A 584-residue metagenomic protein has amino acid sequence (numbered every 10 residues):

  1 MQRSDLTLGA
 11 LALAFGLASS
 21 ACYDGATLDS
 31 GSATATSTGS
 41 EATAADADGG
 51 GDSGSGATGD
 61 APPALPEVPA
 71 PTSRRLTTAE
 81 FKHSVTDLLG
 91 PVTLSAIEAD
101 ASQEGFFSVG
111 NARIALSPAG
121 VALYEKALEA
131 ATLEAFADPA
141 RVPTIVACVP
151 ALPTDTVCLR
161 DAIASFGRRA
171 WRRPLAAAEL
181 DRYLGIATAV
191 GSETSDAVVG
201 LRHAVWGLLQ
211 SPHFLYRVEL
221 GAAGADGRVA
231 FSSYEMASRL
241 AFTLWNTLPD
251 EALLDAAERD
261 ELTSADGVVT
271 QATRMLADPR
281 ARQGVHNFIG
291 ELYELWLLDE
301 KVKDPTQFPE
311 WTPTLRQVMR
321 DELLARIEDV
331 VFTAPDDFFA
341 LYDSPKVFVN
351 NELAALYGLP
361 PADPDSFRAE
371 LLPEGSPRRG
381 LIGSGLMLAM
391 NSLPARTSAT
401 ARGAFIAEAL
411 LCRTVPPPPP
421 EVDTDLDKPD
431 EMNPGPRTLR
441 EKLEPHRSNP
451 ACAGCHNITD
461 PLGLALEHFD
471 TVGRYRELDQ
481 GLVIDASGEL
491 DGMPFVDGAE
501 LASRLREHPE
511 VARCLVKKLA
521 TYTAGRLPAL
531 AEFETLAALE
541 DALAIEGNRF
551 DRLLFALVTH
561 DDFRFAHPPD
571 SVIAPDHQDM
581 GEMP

Functional and structural regions predicted by a protein language model:
M1-S20: Sec-dependent bacterial lipoprotein signal peptides
F15-E67, D579-M583: Ser/Thr-rich, Pro/Gly/Ala-heavy low-complexity intrinsically disordered linkers and tails of secreted extracellular
P63-P66, L76-T78, K82, T86-T523 (+3 more regions): Active-site substrate-binding loop specific to GH73 endo-beta-N-acetylglucosaminidase modules in bacterial autolysins
A70-T72: Acyl-group handling in specialized metabolite and lipid biosynthesis
